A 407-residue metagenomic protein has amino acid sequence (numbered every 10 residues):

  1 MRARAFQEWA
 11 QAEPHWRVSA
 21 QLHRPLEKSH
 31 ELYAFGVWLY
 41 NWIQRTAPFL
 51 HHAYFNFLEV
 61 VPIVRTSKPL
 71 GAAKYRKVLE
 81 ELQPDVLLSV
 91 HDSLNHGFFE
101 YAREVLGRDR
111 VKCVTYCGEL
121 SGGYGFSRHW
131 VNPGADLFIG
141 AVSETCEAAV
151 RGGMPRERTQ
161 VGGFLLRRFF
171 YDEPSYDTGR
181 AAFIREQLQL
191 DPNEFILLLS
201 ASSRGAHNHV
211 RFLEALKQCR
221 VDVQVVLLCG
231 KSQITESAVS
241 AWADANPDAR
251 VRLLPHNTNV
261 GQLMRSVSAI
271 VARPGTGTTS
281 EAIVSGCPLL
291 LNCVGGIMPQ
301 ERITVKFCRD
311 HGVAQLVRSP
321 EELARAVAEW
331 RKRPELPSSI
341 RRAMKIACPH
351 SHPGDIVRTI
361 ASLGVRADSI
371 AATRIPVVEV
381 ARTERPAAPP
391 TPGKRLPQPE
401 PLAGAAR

Functional and structural regions predicted by a protein language model:
A5-L82: Conserved N-terminal ligand/cofactor-binding loop architecture of enzyme catalytic domains
E8, H52-G153, R158: Active-site and donor-binding regions of nucleotide-sugar-utilizing enzymes
Y124-S127, T145-A149, E236-A238, T278 (+1 more regions): Short, glycine/polar-rich helix-capping loops at beta-to-alpha or helix-loop-helix junctions that flank or form
G134-S203: A nucleotide-sugar donor-handling region in carbohydrate enzymes
R180-S266: Donor-nucleotide binding loops and adjacent catalytic segments primarily of GT-B fold Leloir glycosyltransferases
R265-G275: Acidic donor-binding loop of glycosyltransferase active sites
T278-A326: Catalytic binding pocket for nucleotide-activated donors in carbohydrate/polymer assembly enzymes
K332-R407: C-terminal amphipathic helix plus adjacent low-complexity, charged tail appended to glycosyltransferase catalytic
